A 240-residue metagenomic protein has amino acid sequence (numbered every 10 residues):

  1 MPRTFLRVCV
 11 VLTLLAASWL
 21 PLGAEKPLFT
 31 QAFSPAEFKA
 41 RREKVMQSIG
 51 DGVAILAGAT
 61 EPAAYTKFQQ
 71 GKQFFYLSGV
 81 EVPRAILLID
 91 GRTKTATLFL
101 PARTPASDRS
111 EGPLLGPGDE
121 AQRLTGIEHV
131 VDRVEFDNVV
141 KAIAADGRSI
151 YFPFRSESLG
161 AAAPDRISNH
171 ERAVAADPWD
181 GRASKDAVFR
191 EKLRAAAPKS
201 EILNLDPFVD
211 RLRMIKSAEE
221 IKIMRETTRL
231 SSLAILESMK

Functional and structural regions predicted by a protein language model:
P2-L15, W19-L236: A composition/biophysics-driven feature that prefers long, compositionally simple stretches
S238-K240: Short regulatory/linker helices and ligand/cofactor-binding micro-motifs at input modules
